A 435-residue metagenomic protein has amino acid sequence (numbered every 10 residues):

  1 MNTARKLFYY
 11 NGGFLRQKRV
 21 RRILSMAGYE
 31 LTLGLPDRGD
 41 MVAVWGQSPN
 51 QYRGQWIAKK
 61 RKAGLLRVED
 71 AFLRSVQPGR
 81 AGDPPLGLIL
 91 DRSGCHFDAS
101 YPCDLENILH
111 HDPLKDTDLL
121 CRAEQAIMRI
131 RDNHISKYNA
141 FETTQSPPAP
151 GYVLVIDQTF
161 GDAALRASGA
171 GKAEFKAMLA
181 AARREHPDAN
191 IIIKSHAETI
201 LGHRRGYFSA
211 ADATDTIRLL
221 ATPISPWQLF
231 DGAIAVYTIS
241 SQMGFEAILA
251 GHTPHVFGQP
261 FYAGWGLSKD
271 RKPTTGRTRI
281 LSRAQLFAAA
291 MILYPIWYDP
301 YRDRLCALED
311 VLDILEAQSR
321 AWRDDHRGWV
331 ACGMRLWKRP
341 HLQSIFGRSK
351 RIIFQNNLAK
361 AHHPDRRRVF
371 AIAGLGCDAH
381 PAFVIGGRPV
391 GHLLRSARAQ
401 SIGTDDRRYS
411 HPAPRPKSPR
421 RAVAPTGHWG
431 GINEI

Functional and structural regions predicted by a protein language model:
M1-I435: Catalytic-core helical/loop segments in enzymes performing group transfer/polymerization on anionic/lipid-linked
